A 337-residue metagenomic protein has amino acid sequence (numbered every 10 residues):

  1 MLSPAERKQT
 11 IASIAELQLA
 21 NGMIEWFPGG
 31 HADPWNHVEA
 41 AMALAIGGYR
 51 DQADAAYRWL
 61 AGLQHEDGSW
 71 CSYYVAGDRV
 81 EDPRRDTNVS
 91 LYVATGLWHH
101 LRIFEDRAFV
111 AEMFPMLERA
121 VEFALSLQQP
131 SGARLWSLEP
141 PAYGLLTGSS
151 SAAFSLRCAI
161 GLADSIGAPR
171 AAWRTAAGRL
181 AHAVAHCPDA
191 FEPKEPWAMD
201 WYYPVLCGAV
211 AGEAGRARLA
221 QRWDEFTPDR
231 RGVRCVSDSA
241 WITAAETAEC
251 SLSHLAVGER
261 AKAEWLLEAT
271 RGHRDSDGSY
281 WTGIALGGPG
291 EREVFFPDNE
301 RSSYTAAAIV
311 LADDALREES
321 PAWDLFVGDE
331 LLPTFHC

Functional and structural regions predicted by a protein language model:
M1, V38-Q52, Y92-F109, S151-A168 (+3 more regions): Well-ordered alpha-helical scaffold segments within catalytic/enzyme domains
M1-W35, I46-W70, P115-E118, E122-Q128 (+4 more regions): Low-complexity, Ser/Thr/Pro/Gly-enriched N-terminal "stalk/linker" regions
L2, K8-Q9, D33-P34, A111-S137 (+2 more regions): Extended ligand-binding clefts on enzyme/binding-domain cores
I14, G47, L60, D67 (+11 more regions): Alpha-helical solenoid scaffolds that mediate protein-protein interactions, centered on TPR/SEL1-like repeats but also
G22-F27, A76-D82, L138-A142, G232-V236 (+1 more regions): A short, mixed-charge helix-start or loop-turn motif at secondary-structure junctions
G29, W70, R85, V210-A220 (+2 more regions): CBM-like carbohydrate-recognition segments
G48-V121, E268-E293, P297-E300: Helix-terminus loop motifs that line ligand-binding clefts
